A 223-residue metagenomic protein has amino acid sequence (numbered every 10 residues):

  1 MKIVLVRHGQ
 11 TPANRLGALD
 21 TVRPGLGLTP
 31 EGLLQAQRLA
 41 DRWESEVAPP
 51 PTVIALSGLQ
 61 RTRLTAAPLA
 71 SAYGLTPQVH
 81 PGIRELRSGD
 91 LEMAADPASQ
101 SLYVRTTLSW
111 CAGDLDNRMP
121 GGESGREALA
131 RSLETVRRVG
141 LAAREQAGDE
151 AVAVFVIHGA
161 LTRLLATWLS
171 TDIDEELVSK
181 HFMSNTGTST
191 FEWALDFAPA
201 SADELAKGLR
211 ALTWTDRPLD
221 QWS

Functional and structural regions predicted by a protein language model:
K2, L86-A98, L141-A151, T167-S223: Acidic, low-complexity terminal tails and accessory targeting/binding regions of phosphate-metabolizing enzymes
K2, R7-Q78: Active-site-proximal alpha-helix that buttresses catalytic centers in soluble enzyme cores
I3, T52, G148-G159: Generic beta-sheet signal
G9, G159, T215-R217: Active-site metal-binding loops of divalent metal-dependent hydrolases
Q37-S45, L129, L133-R144: Generic structural signal for well-ordered alpha-helical scaffold segments
V47-G82, V104-S109, E192-S223: Conserved histidine-centered catalytic loops in small-molecule metabolism enzymes
L56-S57, A130, V156-I157: Short beta-strand scaffold positions
S71-E134: Phosphate-handling substructures
